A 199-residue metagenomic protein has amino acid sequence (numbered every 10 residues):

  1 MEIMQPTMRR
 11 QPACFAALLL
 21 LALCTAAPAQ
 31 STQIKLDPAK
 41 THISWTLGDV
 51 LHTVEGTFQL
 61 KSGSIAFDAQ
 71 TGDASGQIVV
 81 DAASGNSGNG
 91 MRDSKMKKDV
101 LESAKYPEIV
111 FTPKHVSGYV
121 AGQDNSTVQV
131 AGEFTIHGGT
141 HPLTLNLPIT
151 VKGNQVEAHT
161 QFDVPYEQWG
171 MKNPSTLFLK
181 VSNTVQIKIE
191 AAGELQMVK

Functional and structural regions predicted by a protein language model:
E2-A16: Bacterial N-terminal signal peptides that target proteins for export
C14-C24: Bacterial N-terminal signal peptides
A29-K199: Low-complexity, acidic/polar, glycine-enriched regions of mature
